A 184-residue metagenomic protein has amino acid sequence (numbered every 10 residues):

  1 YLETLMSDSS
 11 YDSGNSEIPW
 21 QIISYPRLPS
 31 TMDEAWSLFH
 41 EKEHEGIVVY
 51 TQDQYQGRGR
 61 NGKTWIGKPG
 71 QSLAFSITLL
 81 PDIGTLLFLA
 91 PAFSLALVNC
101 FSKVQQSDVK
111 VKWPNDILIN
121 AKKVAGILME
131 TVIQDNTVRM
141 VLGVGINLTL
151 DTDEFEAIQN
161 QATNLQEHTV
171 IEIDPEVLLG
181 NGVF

Functional and structural regions predicted by a protein language model:
Y1-K103: N-terminal lobe of the biotin/lipoate ligase/transferase fold
Y1-L2, E17, D82-T85, P91-V109 (+1 more regions): Long, positively charged amphipathic alpha-helical accessory segments at protein N-termini or as interdomain linkers
P26, V111-W113: Short loop/edge segments at beta-strand edges and connector loops that shape dinucleotide/nucleotide cofactor-binding
E43-E45, W113, K122: Short, basic and Ser/Thr-rich N-terminal targeting/leader segments
